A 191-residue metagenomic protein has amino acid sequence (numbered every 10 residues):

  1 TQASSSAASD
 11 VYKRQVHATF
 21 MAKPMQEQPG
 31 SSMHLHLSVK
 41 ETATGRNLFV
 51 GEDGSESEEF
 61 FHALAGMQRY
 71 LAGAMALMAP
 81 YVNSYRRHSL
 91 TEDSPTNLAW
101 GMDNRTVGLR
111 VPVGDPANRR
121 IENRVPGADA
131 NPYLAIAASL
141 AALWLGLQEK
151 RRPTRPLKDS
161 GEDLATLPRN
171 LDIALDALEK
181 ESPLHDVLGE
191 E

Functional and structural regions predicted by a protein language model:
T1-Y12: Single conserved hydrophobic/aromatic residue that forms the stacking wall/gate of nucleotide- or nucleobase-binding
S9, V16-P24: Gly/Pro-rich turn-and-neighbor structural signature
V16-T19, A43-E191: Catalytic-core signal marking the mid-to-C-terminal active-site face
M21-G45: Histidine-centered divalent-metal-coordination microenvironment in nucleic-acid enzymes
